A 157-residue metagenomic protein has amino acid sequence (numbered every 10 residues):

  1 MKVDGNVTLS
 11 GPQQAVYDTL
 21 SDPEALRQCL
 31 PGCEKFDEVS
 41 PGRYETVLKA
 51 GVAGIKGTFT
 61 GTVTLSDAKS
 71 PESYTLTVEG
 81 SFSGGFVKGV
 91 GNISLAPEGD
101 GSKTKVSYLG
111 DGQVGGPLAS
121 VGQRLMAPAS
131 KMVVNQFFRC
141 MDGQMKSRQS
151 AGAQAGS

Functional and structural regions predicted by a protein language model:
M1-V47, G51, G156-S157: Hydrophobic ligand-binding cavity/cleft-lining segments
K2-N6, R43-E45, T58-T60, S73 (+2 more regions): Intrinsic-disorder/low-complexity, polar/charged segments enriched in Ser/Thr/Lys/Arg/Asp/Glu/Gln
G5-V7, E34, T60-D67, V78 (+1 more regions): Hydrophobic/aromatic beta-strand elements that line small-molecule binding cavities or substrate pockets in beta-rich
P12, P41, S70-P71, E98-G101: Short strand-connecting beta-turns/loops that link adjacent beta-strands
S21-E24, V63, M145: N-terminal, polar/charged subdomain of small-to-medium soluble alpha/beta proteins
D37-F82, Q136: Glycine-rich portal/gate segments that line the openings of hydrophobic small-molecule binding cavities
T75-A129: Beta-strand/loop substructures that line and gate deep hydrophobic ligand-binding cavities in soluble
G115-G156: A conserved amphipathic terminal alpha-helix motif
